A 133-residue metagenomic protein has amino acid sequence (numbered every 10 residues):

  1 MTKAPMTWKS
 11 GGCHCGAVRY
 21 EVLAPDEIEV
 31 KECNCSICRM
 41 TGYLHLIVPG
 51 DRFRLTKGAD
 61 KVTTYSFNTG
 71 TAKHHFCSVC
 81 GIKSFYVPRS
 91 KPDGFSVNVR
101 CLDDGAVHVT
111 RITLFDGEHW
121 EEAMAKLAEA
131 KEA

Functional and structural regions predicted by a protein language model:
M1-A133: A short Gly-Trp-Pro
